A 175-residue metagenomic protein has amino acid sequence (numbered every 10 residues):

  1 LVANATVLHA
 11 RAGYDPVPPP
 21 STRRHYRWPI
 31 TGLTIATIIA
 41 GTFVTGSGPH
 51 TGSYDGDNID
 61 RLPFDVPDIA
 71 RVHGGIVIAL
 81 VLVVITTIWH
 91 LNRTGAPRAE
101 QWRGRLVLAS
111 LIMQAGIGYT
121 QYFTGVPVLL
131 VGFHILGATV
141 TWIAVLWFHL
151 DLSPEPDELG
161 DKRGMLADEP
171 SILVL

Functional and structural regions predicted by a protein language model:
L1-L175: Polytopic transmembrane helical bundles with strong interfacial aromatic enrichment
